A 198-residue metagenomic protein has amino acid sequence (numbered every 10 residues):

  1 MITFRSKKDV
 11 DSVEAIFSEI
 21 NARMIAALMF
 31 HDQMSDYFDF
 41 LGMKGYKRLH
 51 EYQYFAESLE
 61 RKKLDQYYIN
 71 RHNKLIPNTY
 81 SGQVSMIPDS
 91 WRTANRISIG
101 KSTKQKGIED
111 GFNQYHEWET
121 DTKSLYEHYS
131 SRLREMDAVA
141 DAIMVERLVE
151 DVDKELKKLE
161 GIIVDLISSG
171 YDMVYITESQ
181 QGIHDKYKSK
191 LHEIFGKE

Functional and structural regions predicted by a protein language model:
M1-E198: Iron-associated oxidoreductase/ferritin-like identity signal
